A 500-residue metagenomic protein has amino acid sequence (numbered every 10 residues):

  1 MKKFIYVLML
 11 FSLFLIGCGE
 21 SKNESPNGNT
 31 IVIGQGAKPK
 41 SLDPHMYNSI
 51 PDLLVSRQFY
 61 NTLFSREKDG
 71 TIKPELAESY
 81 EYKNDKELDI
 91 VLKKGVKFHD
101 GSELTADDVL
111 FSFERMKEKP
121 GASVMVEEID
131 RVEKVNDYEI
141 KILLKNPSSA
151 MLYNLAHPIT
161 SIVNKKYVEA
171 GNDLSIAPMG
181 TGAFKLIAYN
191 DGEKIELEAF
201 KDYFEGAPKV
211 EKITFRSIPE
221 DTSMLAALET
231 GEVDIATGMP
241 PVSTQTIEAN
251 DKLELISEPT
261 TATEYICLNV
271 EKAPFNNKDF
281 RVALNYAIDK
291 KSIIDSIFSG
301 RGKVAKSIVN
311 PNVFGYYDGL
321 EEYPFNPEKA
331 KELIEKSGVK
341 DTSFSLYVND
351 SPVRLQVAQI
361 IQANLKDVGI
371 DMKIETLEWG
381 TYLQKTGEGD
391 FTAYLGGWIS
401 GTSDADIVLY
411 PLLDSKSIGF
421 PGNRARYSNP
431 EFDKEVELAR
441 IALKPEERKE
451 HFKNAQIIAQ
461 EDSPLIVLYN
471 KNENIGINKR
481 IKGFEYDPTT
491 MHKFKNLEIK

Functional and structural regions predicted by a protein language model:
I33-G34, G101, N364-D414, H451: Periplasmic binding protein-like
S49-K83, P158-A183, D202-K209, Q245-E258 (+5 more regions): Short, solvent-exposed loop/beta-turn-alpha elements that line the ligand-binding surface or hinge of extracytoplasmic
E78-K119, V135, K141, P274: Aromatic- and charge-enriched surface segment that lines or borders ligand/interaction sites
E81, D85, V124-K166, A188: Surface-exposed binding/hinge segments that line and control ligand-binding clefts or catalytic entry sites
A106-S112, D137-E139, G182-A183, V210-K212 (+4 more regions): Alpha-helical secondary-structure segments
M151-L155, G180, K336-V353, D390 (+3 more regions): Bilobed periplasmic-binding protein-like "clamshell/Venus-flytrap" ligand-binding domains
F200-T246: Ligand-site clamp/hinge motif
I256, N276-A363, V368, S428: Append "and occasionally in soluble cytosolic enzymes with long acidic Gly/Pro-rich linkers
